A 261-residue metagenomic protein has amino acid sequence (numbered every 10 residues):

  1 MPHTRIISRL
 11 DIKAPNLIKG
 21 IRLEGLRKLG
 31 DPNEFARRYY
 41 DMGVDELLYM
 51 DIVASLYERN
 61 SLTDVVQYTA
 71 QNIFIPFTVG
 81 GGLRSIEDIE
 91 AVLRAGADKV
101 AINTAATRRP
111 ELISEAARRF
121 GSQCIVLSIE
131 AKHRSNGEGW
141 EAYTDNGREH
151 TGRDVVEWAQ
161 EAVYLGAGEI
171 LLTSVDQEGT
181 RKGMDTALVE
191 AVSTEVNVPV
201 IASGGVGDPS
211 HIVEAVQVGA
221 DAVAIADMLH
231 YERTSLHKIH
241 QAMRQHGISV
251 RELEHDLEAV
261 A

Functional and structural regions predicted by a protein language model:
R5-R9, E46, F74-T78, D98-A101 (+5 more regions): Structural preference for beta-strand elements that scaffold enzyme active sites
D11, Y39, L47, V79 (+7 more regions): Conserved, mostly hydrophobic/aromatic
I12-A14, I18-K19, L23, L93 (+4 more regions): Conserved anion-binding
K28-Y40, R84-A91, T151-E161, D208-I212: Short, acidic/polar
E46-V65, T104, L171-G183: Glycine-rich, proline-tolerant flexible connector loops at the mouths of alpha/beta enzymes
N60-Q67, P110, G152-V156, K182-E190: Charged helix-capping and loop-helix junction motifs
I73, F77-V100, A187-V223: Catalytic cores of alpha/beta
I113-F120, V213-E254: C-terminal helical cap(s) of enzyme catalytic domains, especially alpha/beta-barrels
